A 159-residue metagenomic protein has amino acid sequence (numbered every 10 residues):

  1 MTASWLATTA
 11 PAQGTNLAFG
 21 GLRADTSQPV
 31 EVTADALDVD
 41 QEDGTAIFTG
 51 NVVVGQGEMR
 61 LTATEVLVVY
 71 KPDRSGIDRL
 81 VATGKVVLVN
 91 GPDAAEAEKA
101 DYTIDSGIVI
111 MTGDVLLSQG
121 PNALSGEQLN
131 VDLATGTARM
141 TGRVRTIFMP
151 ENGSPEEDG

Functional and structural regions predicted by a protein language model:
M1-G159: Mature-chain termini and adjacent capping regions
